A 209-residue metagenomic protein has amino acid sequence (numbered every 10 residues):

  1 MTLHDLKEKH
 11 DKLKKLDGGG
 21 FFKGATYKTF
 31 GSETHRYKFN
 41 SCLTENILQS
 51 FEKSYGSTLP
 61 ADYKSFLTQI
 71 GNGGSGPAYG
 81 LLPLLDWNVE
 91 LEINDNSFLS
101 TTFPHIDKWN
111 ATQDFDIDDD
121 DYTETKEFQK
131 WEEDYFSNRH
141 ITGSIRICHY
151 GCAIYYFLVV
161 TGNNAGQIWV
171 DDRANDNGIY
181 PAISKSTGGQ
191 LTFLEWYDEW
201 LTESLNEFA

Functional and structural regions predicted by a protein language model:
M1, Y156, G162, I168 (+2 more regions): Polar low-complexity intrinsically disordered regions
M1-I145, F208: A surface-exposed partner-binding patch
D62, L84-W87, T161, D171 (+1 more regions): Surface-exposed loop/turn and secondary-structure junction residues enriched for glycine/proline
S137-N164: Extended serine/threonine-enriched, polar tracts that run as long, contiguous segments within proteins
Y155-Q190: Segments surrounding the PLD/"HKD" phosphodiesterase catalytic module and close analogs
N177-A209: Long, compositionally biased interface segments
